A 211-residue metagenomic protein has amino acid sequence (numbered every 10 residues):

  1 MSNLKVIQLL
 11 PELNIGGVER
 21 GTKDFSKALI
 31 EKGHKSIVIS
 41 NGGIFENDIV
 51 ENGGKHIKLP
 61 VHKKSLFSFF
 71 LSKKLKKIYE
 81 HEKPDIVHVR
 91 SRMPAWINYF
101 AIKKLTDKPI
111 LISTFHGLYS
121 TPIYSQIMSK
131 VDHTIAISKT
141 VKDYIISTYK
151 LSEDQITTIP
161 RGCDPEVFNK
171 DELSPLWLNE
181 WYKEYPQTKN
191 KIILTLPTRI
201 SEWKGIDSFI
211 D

Functional and structural regions predicted by a protein language model:
N3, Q8-F69: N-terminal strand-loop element at the rim of the active site of nucleotide-sugar-dependent glycosyltransferases
N3-V6, Q155, Y185-L194: Charged active-site motifs of nucleotide-sugar-dependent glycosyltransferases
L9-L10, T114, I137, I159 (+1 more regions): Short hydrophobic "strand-cap" motifs at the C-terminus of beta-strands
G16-K27, I192-D211: A conserved mid-protein helix/loop that constitutes part of the nucleotide-sugar donor-binding site
V89-A95, F115: Short His-centered aromatic/hydrophobic patch
K103-K139: A conserved, positively charged/aromatic
T140, G162: Carbohydrate-associated surface elements
N169-Q187, I193: A short helix/loop element that forms part of the nucleotide-sugar donor recognition site in Leloir-type
